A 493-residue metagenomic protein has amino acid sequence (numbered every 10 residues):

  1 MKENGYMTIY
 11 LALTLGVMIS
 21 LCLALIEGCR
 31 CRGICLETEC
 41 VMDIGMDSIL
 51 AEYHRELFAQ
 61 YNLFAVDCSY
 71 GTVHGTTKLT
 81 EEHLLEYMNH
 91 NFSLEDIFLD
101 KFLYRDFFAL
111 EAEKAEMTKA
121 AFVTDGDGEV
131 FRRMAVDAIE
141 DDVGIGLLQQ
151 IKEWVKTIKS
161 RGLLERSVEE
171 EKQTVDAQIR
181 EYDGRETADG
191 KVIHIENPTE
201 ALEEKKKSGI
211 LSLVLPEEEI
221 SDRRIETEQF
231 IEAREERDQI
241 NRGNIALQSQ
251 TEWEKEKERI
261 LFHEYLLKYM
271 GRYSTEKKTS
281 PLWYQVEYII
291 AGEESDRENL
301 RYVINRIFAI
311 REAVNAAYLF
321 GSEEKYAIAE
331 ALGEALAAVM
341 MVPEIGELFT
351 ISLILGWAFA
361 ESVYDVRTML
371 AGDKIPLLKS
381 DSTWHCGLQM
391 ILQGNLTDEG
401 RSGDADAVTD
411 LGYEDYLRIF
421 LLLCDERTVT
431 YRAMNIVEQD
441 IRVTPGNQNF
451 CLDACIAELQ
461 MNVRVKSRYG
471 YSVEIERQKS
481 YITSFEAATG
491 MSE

Functional and structural regions predicted by a protein language model:
M1-T76: Alpha-helical assembly-interface signal, strongest on the long, hydrophobic N-terminal helix that forms
R55, N62-E493: Long, compositionally biased low-complexity segments
